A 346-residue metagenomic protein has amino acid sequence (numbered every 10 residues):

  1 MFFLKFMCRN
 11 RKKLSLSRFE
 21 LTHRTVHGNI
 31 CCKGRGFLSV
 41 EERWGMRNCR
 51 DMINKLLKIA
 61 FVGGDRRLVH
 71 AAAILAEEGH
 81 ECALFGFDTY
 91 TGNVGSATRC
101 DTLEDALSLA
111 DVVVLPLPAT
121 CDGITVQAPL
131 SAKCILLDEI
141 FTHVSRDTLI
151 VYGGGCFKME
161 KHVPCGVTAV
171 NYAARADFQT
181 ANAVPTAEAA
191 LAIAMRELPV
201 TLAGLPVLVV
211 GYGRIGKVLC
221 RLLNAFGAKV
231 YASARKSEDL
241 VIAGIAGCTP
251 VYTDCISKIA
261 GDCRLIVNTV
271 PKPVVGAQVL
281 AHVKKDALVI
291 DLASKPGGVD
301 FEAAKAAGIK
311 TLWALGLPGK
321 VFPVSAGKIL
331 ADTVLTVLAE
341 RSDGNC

Functional and structural regions predicted by a protein language model:
K5, R9, S15-L16, T22-H23 (+3 more regions): Short, positively charged and aromatic/hydrophobic N-terminal segments
I53, L115-A203, A314, T333: Glycine/serine-rich phosphate-binding loop and adjoining beta1-alpha1 elements at the start of nucleotide-handling
I53-D105: N-terminal glycine-/charge-rich "phosphate-binding" loop or analogous flexible N-terminal tail
I59-V69, A203-L223: Glycine-rich adenosine-cofactor-binding loop
D65, D88, C156, R235-K236 (+1 more regions): Residues in the short beta-alpha loop(s) of Rossmann-like NAD(P)-binding domains
E78-V94, F226-A246: NAD(P)-binding Rossmann-fold cofactor-contacting core
D101, P118-T125, I135-D147, A243-G319: Rossmann-like adenosine-cofactor binding region
G154-V170, A293-L335: Rossmann-fold NAD(P)-binding glycine/threonine-rich loop
